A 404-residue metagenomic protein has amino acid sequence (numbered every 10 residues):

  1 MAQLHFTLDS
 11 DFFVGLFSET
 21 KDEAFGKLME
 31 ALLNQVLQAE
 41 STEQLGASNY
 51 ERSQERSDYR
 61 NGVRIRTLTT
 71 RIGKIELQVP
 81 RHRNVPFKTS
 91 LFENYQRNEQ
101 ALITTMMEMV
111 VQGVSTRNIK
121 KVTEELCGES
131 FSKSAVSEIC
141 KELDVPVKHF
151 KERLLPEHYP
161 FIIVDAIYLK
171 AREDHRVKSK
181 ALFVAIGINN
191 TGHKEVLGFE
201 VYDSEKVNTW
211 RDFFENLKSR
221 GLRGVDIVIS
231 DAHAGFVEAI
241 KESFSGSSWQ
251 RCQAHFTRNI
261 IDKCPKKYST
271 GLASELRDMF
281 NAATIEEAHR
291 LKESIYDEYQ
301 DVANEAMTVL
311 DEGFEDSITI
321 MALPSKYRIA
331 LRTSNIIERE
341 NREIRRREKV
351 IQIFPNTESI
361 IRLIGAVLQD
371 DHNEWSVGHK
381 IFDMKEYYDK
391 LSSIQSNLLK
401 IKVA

Functional and structural regions predicted by a protein language model:
M1-Q3, F17, A31, A39-T42 (+2 more regions): Acidic/histidine-rich catalytic cores and adjacent linkers of DNA breakage/strand-transfer/modification proteins
A2-E93: Short, conserved DNA-binding cores of transcription-related domains
F12, M29-L32, S48, Q54-R56 (+1 more regions): Electropositive nucleic-acid engagement tracts
F17, T67-T69, E108, K151-L155 (+4 more regions): Replace "in large, NTP-powered and nucleic-acid-processing enzymes" with "in large, NTP-powered factors and other
L37, I72, N84, M106 (+13 more regions): Mobile genetic element proteins and their domesticated derivatives, centered on retroelements and DNA transposons
D58-Q112, G128-K141, E157: Basic, short loop/linker segments at the boundary and entry of helix-turn-helix/winged-helix-like folds
Q78-R83, S90-Q96, E129-S130, E138-I229 (+5 more regions): RNase H-like nuclease fold core
I227-A234, A239-S274: Conserved beta-strand -> loop -> alpha-helix junction used to position metal-binding or nucleic-acid-contacting
